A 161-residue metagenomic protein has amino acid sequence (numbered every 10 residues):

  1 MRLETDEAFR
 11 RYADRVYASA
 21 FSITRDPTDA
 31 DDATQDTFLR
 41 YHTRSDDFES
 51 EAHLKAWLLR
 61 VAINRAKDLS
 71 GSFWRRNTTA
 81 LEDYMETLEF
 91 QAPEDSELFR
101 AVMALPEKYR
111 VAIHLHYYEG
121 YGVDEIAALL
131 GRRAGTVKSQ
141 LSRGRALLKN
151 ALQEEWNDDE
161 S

Functional and structural regions predicted by a protein language model:
M1-A18, D31, H42, R110: A short, charge-rich alpha-helical start-of-domain segment used by transcription regulators
L3-T5, T78-E82, A92, A128-L129 (+1 more regions): C-terminal edge and immediately downstream basic/flexible tail or linker adjoining helix-turn-helix-like DNA-binding
E7, R76-M103: Acidic, proline/glycine-rich intrinsically disordered inter-domain spacer in sigma factors
V16, A20, A30-Y41, V61 (+3 more regions): Short, small-hydrophobic-rich alpha-helical interface motif
D36-H53, F73-W74: Sigma70-family region 2
E49, R60-L81, Q91, R143: Arg/Lys-rich amphipathic alpha helix in sigma70-family domain 2
I63, K67, L130-E154: DNA-recognition helix of helix-turn-helix
A112-H116: A short pre-motif secondary-structure segment
